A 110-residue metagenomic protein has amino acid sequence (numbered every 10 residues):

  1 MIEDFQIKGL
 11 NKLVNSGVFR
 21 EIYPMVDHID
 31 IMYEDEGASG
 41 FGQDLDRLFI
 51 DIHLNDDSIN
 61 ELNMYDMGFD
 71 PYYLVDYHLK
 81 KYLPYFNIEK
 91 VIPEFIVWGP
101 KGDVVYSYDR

Functional and structural regions predicted by a protein language model:
Q6-L13, Y65-K80: Well-ordered, non-membrane alpha-helical segments in soluble/globular domains
Q6-S16, Y23-E61, P84-R110: Polar/charged, Gly/Pro-rich intrinsically disordered segments
